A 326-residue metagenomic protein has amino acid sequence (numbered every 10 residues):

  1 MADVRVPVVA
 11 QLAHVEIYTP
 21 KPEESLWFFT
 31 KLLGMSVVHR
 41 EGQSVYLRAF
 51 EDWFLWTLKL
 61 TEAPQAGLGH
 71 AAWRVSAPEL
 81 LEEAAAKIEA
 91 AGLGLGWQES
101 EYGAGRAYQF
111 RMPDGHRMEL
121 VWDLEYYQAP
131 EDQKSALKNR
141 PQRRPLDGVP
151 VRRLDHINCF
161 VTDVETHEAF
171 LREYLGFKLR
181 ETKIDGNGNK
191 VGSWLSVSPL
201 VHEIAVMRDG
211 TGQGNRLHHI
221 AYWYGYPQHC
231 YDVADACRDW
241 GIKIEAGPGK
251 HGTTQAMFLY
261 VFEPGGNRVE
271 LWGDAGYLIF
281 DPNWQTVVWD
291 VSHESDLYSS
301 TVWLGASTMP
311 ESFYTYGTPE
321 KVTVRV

Functional and structural regions predicted by a protein language model:
M1-A86, A90, G94, Q98-Q109: An N-terminus-focused feature that recognizes amino-terminal "leader" regions
M1-E23, L68-A71, D132-E165, K178 (+2 more regions): N-terminal beta-strand motif that seeds the catalytic metal site of vicinal oxygen chelate
M1-R5, A85-P150, S193-L195, G241-V326: Vicinal oxygen chelate
P7, A13-F54, C159-V201, D235: Core segments of cupin and vicinal oxygen chelate
P7-P20, T57, Q98-G105, R140-P141 (+3 more regions): Short N-terminal helix-initiation segments at or just after the protein's N-terminus
Q11-P20, E62-K87, R106-M112, H116 (+4 more regions): Vicinal oxygen chelate
W27, T57, L81-E83, P130 (+4 more regions): Short acidic, gly/pro-rich beta-turn/loop elements at beta-sheet edges and active-site/ligand-binding grooves
M35-L68, R117-L124, R180-H218, Y224-P227 (+1 more regions): Conserved short beta-strand elements that form part of the metal-binding/catalytic scaffold of enzyme active sites
